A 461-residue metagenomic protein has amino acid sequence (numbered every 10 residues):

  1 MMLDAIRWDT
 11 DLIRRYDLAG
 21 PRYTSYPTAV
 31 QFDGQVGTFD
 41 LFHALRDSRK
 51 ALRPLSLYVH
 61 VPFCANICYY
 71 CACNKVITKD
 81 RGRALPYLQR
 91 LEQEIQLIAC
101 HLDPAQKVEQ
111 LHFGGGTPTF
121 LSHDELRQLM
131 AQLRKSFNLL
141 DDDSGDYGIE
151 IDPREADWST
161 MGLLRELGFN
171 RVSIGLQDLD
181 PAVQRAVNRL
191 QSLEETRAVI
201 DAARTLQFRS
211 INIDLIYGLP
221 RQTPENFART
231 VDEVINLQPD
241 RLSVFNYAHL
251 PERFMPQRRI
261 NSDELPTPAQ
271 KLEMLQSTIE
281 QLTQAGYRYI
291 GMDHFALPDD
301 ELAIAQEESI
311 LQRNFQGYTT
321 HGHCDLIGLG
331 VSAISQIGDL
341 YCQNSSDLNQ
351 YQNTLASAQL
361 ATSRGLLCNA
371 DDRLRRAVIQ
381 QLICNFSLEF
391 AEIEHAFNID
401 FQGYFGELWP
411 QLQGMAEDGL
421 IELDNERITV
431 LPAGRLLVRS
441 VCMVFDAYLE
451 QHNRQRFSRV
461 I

Functional and structural regions predicted by a protein language model:
M1-L55, P104: Flexible, acidic/Gly-rich N-terminal and inter-domain linker regions that tether and position cofactor-handling modules
D47, I77-C100, K107-Q402, R456 (+1 more regions): C-terminal scaffold of the Radical SAM
R53-L88, P181: Canonical Radical SAM [4Fe-4S] cluster-binding loop centered on the CxxxCxxC motif and its immediate flanking residues
V183, E307, I428-F445: Short, cationic-aromatic polyanion-contact patches
I393, P410-D418: Basic amphipathic alpha-helical segments that dock to polyanions
A416-E426: A short, conserved structural fragment
R435-I461: Short, amphipathic alpha-helical interaction segments positioned at domain boundaries
